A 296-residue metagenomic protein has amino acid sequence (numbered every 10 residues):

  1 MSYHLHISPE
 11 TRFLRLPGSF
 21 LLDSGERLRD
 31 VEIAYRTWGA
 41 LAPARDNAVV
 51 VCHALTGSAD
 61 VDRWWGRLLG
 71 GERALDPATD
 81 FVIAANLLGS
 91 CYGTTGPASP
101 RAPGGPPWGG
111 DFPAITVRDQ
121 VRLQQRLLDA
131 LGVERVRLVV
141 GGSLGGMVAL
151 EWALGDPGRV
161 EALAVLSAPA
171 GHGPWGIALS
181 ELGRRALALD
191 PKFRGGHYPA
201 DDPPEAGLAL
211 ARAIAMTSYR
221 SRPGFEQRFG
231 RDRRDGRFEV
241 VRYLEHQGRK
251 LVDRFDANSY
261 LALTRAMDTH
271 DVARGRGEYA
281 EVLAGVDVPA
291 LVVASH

Functional and structural regions predicted by a protein language model:
M1-A48: Catalytic-loop region of hydrolases
R36-A102: N-terminal cap/lid subdomain of alpha/beta-hydrolase-fold enzymes
R73-L128, I177, E181-G195: Cap/lid segment of the alpha/beta-hydrolase catalytic domain
R135-A178: Conserved hydrolase catalytic core segment
R159, V165-K250: Alpha/beta-hydrolase-fold enzymes
P169, A294-H296: Residue-level signal for short, function-critical loop segments
H246-Q247, A262-V282: Active-site nucleophile elbow and catalytic-triad environment of alpha/beta-hydrolase enzymes
V286, V292-A294: Short beta-strand/loop motif that positions the catalytic acidic residue of the alpha/beta-hydrolase fold
